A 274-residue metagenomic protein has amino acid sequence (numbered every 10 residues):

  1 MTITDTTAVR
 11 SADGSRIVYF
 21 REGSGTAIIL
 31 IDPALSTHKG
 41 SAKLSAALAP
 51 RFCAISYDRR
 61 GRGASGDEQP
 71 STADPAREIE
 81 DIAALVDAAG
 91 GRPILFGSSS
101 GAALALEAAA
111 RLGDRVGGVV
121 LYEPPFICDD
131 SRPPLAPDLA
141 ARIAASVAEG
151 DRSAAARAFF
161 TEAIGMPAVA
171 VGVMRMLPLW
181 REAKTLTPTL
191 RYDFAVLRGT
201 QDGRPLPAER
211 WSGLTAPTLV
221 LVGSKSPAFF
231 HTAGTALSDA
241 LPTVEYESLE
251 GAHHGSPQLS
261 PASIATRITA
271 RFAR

Functional and structural regions predicted by a protein language model:
A8-D67: Conserved HGGG/HGGXW glycine-rich cap/lid loop of the alpha/beta-hydrolase fold
L30-A34, S99, G223: Glycine-rich His-Gly loop
I55-I94, T266: Active-site loop/oxyanion-hole signature of alpha/beta-hydrolase fold enzymes
D58-R62, P125, E250-A252: Short beta-to-alpha linker loops that shape the active-site pocket of alpha/beta-hydrolase fold enzymes
R92-R132: Conserved hydrolase catalytic core segment
P124, C128-W180, D193-R198: Helix-rich cap/lid subdomain of alpha/beta-hydrolase
E182-D239, S248: Conserved serine/cysteine hydrolase catalytic core
L249-A262: Catalytic histidine-centered segment of alpha/beta-hydrolase-like enzymes
